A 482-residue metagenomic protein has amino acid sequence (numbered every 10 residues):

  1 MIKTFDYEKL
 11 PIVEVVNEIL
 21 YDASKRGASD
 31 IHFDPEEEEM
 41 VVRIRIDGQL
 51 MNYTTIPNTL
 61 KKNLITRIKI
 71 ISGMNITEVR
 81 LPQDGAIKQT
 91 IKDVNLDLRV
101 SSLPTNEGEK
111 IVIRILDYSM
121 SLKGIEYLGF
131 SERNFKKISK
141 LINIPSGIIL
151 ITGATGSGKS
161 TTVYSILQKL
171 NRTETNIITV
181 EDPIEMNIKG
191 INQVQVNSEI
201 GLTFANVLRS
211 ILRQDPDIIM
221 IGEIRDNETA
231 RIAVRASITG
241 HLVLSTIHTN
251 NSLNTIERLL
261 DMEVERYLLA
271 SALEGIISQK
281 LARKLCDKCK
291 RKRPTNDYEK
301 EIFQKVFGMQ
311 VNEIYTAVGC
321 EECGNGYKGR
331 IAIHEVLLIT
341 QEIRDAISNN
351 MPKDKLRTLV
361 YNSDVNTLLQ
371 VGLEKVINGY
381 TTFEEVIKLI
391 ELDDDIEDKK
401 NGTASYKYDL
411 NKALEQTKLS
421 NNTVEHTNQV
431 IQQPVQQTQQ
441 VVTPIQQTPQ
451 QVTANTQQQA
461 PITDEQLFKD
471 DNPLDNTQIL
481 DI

Functional and structural regions predicted by a protein language model:
I2-I482: Short, flexible helix-loop junctions that flank or precede catalytic/ligand sites
